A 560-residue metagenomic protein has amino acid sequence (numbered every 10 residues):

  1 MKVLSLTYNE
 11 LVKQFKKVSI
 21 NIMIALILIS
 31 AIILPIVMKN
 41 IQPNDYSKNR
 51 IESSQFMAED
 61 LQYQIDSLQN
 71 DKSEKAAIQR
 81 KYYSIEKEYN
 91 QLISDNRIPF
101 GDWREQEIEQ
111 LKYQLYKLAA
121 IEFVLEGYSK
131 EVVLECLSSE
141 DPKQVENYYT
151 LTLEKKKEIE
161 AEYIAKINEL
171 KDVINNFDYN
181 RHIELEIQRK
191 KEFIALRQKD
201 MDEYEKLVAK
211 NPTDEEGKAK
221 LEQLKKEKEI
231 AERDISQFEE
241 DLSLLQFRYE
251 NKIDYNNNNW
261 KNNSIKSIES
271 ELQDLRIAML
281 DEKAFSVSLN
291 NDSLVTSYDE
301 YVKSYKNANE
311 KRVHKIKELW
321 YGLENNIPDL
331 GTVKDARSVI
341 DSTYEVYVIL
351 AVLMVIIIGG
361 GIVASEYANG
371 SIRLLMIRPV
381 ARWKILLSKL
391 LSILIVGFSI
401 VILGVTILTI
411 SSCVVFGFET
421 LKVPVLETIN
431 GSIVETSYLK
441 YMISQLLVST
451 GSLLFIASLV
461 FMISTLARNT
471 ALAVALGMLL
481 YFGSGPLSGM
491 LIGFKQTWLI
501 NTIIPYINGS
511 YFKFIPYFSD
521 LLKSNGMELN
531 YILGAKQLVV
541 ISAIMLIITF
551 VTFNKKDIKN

Functional and structural regions predicted by a protein language model:
L4, L453, S519-N560: Alpha-helical transmembrane segments of multi-pass membrane transporters/translocases
L4, Y8-F15, K440, S444-V448 (+1 more regions): Membrane-interacting alpha-helical segments
S5-K16, I362-S399, I407: Helix-loop-helix units of permease transmembrane domains in multi-pass membrane transporters, especially ABC
L11-I29, A471: Membrane-interface helix starts
I24-I27, K389, G477-M478, L538: Residue-level recognition of transmembrane alpha-helices in multi-pass small-molecule transporters/permeases
I29-K117, S129, Y148, T152-K155 (+13 more regions): Secretory targeting signals
L34-I41, T470-I507: Transmembrane helix segments
V414-L426, L491-I515: Juxtamembrane non-transmembrane "cap" segments at the membrane-aqueous interface of multi-pass membrane proteins
